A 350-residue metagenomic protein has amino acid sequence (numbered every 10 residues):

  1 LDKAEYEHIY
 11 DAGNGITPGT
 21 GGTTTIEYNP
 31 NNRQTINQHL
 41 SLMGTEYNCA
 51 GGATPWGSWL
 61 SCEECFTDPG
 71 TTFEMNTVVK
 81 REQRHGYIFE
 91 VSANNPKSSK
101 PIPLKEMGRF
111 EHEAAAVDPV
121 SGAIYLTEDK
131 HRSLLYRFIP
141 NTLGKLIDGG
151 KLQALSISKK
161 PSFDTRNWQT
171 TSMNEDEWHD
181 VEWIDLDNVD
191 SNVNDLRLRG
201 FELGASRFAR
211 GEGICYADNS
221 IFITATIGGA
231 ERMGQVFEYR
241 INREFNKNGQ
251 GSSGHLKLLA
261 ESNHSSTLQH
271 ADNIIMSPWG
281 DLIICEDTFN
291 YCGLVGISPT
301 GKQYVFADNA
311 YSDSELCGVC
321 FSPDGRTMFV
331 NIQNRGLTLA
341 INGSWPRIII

Functional and structural regions predicted by a protein language model:
L1-I350: Conserved small-residue
